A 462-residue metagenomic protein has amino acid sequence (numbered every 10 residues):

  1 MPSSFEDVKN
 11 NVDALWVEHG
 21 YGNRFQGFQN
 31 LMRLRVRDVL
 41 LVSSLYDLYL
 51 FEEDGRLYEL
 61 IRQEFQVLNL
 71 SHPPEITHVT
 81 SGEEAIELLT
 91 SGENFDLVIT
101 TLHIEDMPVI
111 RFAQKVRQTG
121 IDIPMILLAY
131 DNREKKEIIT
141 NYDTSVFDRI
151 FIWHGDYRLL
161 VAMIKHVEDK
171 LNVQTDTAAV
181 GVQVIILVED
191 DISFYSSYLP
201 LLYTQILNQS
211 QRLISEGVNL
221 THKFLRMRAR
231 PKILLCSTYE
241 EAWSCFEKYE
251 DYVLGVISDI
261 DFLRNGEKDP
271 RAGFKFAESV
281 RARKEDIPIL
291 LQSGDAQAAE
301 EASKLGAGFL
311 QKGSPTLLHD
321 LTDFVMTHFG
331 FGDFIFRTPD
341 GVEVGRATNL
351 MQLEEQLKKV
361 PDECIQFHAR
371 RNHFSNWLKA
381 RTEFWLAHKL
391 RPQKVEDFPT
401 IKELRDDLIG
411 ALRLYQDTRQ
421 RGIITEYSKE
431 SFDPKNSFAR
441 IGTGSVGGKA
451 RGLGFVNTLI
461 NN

Functional and structural regions predicted by a protein language model:
M1-T77, Q114, Y142-K232, Y239-E240 (+5 more regions): Non-catalytic signal-transmission and effector/linker regions of two-component phosphorelay proteins
V17-Y21, Y46, L50-D54, Y58-R62 (+6 more regions): Conserved phosphotransfer microenvironments
V109, I139-R149, E301-L310: As written
D122-I126, R149, V184, I287-L290 (+1 more regions): Proline-centered loop/turn at the N-terminus of a beta-strand
L128-Y130, Q292, K312: Hydrophobic/aromatic residues positioned on beta-strands within the core alpha/beta folds
H154, P270, P315, H368 (+2 more regions): Conserved structured core elements
D333, G341-A380, F384, K389: Eukaryotic low-complexity, mixed-charge intrinsically disordered interaction/regulatory segments enriched in acidic
N376, W385, K389-N462: Nucleotide/phosphate-binding sheet-loop regions of phosphoryl- and nucleotidyl-transfer enzymes
